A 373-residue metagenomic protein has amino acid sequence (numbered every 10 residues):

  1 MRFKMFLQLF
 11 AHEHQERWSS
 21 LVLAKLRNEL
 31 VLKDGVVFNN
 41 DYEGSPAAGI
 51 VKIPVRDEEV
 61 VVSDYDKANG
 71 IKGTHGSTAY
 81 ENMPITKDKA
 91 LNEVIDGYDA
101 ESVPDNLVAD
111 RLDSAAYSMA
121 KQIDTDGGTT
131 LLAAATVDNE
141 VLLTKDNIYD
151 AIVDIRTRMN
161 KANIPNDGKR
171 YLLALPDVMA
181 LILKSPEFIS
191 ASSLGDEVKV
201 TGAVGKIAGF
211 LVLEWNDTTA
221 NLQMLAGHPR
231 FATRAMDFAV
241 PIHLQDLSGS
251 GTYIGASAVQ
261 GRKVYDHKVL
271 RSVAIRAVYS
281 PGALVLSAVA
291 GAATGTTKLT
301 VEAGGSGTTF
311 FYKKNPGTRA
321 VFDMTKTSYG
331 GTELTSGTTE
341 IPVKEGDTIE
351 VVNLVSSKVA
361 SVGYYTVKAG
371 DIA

Functional and structural regions predicted by a protein language model:
R2-E81: N-terminal "assembly arms/tails" that initiate or stabilize quaternary assembly in self-assembling proteins
G97-I164, A277-S280: Alpha-helical scaffold segments that mediate packing/assembly in large oligomeric complexes
A135-V204, T325: Extended, solvent-exposed, turn-rich assembly/linker loops in the middle of proteins
H243-P281: Extended, compositionally biased alpha-helical segments that mediate assembly or anchoring
A303-F310, G317: Short proline/glycine-enriched turn/loop motifs at strand-loop junctions of beta-rich domains
L334-T348: Surface-exposed, short loops/turns at beta-strand junctions within beta-sandwich domains
T348-L354: Extracellular recognition modules
K358-I372: Extracellular fibronectin type III
